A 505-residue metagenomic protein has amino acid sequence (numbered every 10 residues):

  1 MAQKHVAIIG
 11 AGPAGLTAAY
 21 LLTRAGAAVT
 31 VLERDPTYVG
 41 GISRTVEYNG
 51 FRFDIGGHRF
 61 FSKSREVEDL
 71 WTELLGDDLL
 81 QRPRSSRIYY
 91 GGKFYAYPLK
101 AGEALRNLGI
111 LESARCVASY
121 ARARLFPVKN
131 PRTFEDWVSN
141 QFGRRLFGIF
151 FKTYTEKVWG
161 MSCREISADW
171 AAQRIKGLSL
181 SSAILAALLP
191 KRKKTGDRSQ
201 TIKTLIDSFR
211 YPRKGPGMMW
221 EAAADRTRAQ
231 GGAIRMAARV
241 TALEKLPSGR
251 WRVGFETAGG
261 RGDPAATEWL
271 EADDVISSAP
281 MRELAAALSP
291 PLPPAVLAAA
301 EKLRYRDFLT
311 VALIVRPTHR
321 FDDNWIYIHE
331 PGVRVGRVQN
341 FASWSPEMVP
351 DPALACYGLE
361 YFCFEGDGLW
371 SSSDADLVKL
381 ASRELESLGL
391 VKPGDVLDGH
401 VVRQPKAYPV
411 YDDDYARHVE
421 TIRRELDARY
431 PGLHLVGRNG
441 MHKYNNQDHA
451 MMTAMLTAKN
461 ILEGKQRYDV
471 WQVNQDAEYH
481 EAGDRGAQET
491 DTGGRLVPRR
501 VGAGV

Functional and structural regions predicted by a protein language model:
K4-V31: N-terminal Rossmann-like FAD-binding beta1-loop-alpha1 element of flavoenzymes
A14, T37, R282: Conserved Rossmann-like nucleotide-cofactor binding loop
T23-E47: Glycine-rich FAD pyrophosphate-binding loop
N49-F126: Dinucleotide-binding Rossmann-like beta1-alpha1 core, especially the glycine-rich loop that anchors the ADP
K93, R115-L243, W251, G259: Active-site/ligand-binding neighborhood in enzyme catalytic cores
I234-D263, L270-A286: Acidic, glycine-rich loop-and-beta core segments that form the ion-binding/anion-interacting portion of active sites
T257, E268-D274, S278-M452, K459-Q472 (+1 more regions): C-terminal segments that line or cap access tunnels to active or ligand-binding sites in enzymes and enzyme-associated
L462-V505: Active-site-proximal substrate-binding core of FAD-dependent oxidoreductases
